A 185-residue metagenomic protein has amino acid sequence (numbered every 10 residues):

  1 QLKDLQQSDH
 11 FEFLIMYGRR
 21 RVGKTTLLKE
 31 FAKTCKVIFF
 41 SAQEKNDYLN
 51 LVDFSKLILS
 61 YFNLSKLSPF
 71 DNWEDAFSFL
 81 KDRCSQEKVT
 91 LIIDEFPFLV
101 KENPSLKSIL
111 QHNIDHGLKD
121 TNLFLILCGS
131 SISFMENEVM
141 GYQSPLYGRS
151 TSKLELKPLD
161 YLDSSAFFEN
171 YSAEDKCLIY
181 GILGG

Functional and structural regions predicted by a protein language model:
Q1-G185: Phosphate-binding site recognition
